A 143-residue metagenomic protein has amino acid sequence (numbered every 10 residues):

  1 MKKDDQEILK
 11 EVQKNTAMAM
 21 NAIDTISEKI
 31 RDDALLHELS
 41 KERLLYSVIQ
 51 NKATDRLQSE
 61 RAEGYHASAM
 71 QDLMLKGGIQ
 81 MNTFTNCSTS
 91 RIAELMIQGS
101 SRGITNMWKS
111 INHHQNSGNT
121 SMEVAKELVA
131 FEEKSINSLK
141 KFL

Functional and structural regions predicted by a protein language model:
M1-I30, R91-Q115, F131: Alpha-helical bundle segments that constitute or directly flank the non-heme di-iron/ferroxidase center
D4-V12, D33-N51, T89-A93, T120-F131: Alpha-helical scaffold segments that form or flank carboxylate-/histidine-based iron centers
M20, Q50, T54-L57, M81 (+3 more regions): A structural signal for well-ordered alpha-helices, especially hydrophobic packing surfaces of coiled-coils
I30, S47, R61-G64, Q115-N119: Residues at alpha-helix boundaries and short interhelical turns
H37-M70, L139-F142: Conserved alpha-helical segments that form or flank metal/cofactor-binding pockets of metalloenzymes
D55-T105: Carboxylate-rich helix-loop segments that flank metal/cofactor sites and access channels in metalloenzymes
